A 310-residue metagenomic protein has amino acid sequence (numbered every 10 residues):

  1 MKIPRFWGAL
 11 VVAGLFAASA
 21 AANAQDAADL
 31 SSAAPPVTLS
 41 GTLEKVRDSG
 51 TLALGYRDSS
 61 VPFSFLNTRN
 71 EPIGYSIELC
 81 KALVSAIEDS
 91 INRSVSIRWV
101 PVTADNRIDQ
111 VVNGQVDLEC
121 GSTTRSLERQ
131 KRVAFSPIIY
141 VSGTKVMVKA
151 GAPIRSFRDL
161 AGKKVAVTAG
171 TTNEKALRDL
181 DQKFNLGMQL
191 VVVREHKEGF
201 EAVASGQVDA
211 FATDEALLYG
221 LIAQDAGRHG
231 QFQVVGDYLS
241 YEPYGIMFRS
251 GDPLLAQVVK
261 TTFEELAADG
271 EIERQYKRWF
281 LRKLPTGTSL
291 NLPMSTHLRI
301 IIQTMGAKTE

Functional and structural regions predicted by a protein language model:
Q25-V37, G74, E78-A86, R158 (+4 more regions): Extended ligand-binding regions for polar small-molecule ligands
D26-E119: Extracytoplasmic small-molecule ligand-binding "clamshell" domains of the periplasmic binding protein/Venus flytrap
D26-V37, T172-V191, H229-Q231, F263-E310: Ligand-binding clefts/hinges and TM-proximal coupling segments of bilobed small-molecule sensing domains
L39-S40, R93-D109, A152, L190-A202 (+1 more regions): Short helix-initiation/N-cap motifs at beta->coil->alpha
A53, D58-P62, P72-D89, T123-L127 (+2 more regions): Bilobed "Venus flytrap"/periplasmic-binding protein-like clamshell domains and structurally analogous long
D58, Y140-G151, E215, A223-F263 (+1 more regions): Periplasmic-binding protein-like
K81, S85, N92-D159, I300-T309: Acidic, polar ligand-binding/catalytic clefts
N106, C120-K131, A176-K183, E201-S240 (+1 more regions): A ligand-binding cleft/hinge motif common to bilobed small-molecule-binding domains
